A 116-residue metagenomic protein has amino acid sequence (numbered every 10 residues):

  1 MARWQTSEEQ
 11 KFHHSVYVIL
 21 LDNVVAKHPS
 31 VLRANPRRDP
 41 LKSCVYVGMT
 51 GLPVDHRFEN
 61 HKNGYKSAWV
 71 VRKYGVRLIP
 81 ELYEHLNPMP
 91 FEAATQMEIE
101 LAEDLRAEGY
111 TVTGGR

Functional and structural regions predicted by a protein language model:
M1-E59, E92-E100: GIY-YIG nuclease catalytic motif and its immediate N-terminal context
L52-D55, E59-R116: Aromatic/basic micro-patches that form nucleic-acid/chromatin recognition or nuclease catalytic surfaces
